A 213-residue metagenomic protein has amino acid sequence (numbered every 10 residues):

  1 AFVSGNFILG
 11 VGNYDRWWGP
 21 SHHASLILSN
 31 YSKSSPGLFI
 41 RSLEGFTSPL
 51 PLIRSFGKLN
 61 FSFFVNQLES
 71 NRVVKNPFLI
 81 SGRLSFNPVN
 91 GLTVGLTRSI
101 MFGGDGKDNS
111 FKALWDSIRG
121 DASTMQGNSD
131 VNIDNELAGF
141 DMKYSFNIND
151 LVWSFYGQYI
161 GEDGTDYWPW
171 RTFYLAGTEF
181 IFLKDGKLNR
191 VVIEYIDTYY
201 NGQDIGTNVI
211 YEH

Functional and structural regions predicted by a protein language model:
A1-V3, R41-L43, S85-N87, M142-N147 (+1 more regions): Transmembrane beta-barrel domains of outer membrane proteins
A1-V3, Y31-R41, N76-I80, D134-A138 (+1 more regions): Residues that define the transmembrane beta-barrel architecture of outer-membrane proteins
V3-N6, G45-N60, G91, N147-W153 (+1 more regions): Short loop/turn motifs that connect adjacent beta-strands in outer-membrane beta-barrel proteins
S4-N6, N13-W17, E44, V65-N71 (+3 more regions): Transmembrane beta-strands of outer-membrane beta-barrel pores
V11, I40, F61-F63, L84 (+4 more regions): Membrane-embedded beta-strand positions of outer-membrane beta-barrel proteins
R16-G95: Internal, well-ordered domain-core segments that constitute the primary functional module of diverse proteins
E69-N76, N132-D134, N147-D150, G161-R171: Solvent-exposed loop/turn segments connecting transmembrane beta-strands in outer-membrane beta-barrel proteins
D105-N128, V152-H213: Extracellular/periplasmic loop regions
